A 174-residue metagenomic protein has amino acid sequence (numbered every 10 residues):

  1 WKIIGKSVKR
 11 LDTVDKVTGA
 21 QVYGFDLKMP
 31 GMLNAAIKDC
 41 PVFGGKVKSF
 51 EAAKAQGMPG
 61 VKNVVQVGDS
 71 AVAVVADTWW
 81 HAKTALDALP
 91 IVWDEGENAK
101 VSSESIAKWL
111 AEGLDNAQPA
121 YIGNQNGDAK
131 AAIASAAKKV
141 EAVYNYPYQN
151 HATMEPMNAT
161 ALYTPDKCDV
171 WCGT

Functional and structural regions predicted by a protein language model:
W1-T174: Structural alpha/beta core scaffold segments of enzyme domains
